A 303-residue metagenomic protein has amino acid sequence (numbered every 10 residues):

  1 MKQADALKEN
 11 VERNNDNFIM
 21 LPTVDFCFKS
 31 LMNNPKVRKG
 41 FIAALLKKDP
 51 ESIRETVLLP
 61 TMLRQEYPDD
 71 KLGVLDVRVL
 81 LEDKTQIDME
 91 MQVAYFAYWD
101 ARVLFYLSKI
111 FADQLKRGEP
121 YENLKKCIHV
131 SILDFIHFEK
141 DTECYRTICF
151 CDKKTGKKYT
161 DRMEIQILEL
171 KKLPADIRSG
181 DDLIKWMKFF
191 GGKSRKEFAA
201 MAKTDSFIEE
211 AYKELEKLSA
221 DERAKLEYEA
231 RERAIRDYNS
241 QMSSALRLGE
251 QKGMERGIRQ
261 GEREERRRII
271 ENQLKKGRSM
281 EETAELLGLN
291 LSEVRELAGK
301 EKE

Functional and structural regions predicted by a protein language model:
M1-E303: Elongated, amphipathic alpha-helical interaction scaffolds
